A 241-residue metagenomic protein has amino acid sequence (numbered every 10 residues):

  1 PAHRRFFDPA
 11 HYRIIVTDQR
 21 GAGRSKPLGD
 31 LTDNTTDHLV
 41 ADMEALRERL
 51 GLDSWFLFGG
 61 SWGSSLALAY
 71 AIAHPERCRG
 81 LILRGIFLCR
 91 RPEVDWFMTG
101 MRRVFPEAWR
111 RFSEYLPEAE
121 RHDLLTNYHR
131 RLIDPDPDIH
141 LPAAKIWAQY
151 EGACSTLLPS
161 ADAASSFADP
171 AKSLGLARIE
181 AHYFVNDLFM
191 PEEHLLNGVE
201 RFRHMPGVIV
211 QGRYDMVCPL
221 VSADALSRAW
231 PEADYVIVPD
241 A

Functional and structural regions predicted by a protein language model:
F7-K26: Conserved alpha/beta-hydrolase
D37-F56: Conserved acidic catalytic loop of the alpha/beta-hydrolase fold
L39, L57-G59, R84, V210: Short beta-strand immediately N-terminal to the catalytic nucleophile in serine-hydrolase-like folds
S64-P75, L81: Short glycine-enriched nucleophile-adjacent loop and the immediately C-terminal alpha-helix near the catalytic center
E76-Y128: A catalytic-pocket lid/entrance helix-loop region that shapes and gates access to the active site across common
P191, M216-S222: Conserved alpha/beta-hydrolase "acid-adjacent" motif
F202-R203, I209-Q211, D215: Short beta-strand/loop motif that positions the catalytic acidic residue of the alpha/beta-hydrolase fold
L220-D240: Catalytic histidine neighborhood in serine/cysteine hydrolases with alpha/beta-hydrolase-type architecture
